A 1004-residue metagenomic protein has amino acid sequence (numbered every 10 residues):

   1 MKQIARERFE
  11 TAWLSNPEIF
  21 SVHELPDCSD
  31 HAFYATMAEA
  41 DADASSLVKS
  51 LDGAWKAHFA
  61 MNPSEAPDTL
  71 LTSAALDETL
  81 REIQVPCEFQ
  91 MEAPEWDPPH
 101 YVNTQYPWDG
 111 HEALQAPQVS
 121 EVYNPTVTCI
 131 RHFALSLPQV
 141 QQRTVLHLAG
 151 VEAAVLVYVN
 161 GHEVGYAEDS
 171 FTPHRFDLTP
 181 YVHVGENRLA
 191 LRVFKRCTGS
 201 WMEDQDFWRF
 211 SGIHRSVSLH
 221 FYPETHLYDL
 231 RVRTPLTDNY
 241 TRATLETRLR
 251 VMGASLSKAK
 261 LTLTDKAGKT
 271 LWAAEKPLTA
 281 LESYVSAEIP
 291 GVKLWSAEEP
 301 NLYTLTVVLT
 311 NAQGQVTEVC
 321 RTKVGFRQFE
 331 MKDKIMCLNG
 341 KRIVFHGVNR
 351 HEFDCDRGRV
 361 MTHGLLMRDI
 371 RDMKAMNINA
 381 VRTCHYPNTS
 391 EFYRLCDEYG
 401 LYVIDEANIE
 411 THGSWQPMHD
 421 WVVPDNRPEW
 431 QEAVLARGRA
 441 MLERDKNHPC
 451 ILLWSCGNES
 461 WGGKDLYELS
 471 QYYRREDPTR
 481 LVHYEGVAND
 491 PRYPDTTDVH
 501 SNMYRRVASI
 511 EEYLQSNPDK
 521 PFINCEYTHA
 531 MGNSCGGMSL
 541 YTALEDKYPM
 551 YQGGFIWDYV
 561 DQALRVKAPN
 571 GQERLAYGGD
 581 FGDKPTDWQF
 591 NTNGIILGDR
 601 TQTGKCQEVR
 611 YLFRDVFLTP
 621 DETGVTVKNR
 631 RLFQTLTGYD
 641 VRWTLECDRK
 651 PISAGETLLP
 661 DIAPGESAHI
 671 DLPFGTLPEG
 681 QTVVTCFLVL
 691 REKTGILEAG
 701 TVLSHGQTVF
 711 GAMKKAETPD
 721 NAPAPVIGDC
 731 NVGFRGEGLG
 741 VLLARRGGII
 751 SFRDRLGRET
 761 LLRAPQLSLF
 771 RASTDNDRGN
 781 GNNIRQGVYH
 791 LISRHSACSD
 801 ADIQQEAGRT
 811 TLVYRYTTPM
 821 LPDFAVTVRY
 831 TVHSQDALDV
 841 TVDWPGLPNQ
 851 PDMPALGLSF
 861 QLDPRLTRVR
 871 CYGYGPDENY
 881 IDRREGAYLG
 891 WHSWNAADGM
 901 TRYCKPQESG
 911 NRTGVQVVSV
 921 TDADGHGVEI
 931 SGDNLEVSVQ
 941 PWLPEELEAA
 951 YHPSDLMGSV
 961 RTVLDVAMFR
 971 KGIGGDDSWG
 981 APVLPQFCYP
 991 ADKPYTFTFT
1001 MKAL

Functional and structural regions predicted by a protein language model:
M1-P107, R192, T542, P549 (+2 more regions): Accessory carbohydrate-binding/adhesion or oligomerization-edge regions at the termini of glycan-active proteins
K2-D41, W201, V316-T626, R630-P651: Extended substrate-binding grooves/exosites of carbohydrate-active enzymes
K2-E24, F33, A38-A42, K56-A60 (+6 more regions): Accessory beta-strand-rich segments of carbohydrate-active enzymes
M91, D97-V102, K195, S296 (+2 more regions): Beta-strand/loop-rich accessory regions of lumenal/periplasmic or secreted enzymes, predominantly carbohydrate-active
E95-V119, E168-S170, L178, V182-R242 (+7 more regions): An acidic-aromatic loop/edge-strand motif
V157-V159, R242-P277, V625-N629, F633-E656 (+2 more regions): Beta-strand-rich binding/interaction modules
H183-E186, R250-E330, T682-T718: Extended acidic/polar, glycine-enriched regions that form or flank non-catalytic beta-rich accessory modules
Q205-L227, G571-P620, R630-G638, W643-K650 (+6 more regions): Catalytic cores of secreted or luminal carbohydrate-active enzymes
